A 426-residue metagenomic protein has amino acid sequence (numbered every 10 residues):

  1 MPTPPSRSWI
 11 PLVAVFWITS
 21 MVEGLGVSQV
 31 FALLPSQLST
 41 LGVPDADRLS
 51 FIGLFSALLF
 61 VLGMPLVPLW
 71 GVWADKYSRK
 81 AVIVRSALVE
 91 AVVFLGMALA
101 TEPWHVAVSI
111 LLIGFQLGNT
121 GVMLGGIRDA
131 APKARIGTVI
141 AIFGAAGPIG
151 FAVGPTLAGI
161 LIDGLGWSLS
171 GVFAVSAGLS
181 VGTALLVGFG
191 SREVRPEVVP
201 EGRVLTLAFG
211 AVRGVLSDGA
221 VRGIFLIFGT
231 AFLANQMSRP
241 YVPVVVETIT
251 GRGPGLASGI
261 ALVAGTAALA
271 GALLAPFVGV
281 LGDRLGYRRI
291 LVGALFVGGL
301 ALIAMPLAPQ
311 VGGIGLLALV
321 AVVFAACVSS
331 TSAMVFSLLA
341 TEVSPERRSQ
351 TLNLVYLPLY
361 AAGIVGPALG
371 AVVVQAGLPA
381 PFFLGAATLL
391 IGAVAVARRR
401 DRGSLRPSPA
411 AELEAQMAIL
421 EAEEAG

Functional and structural regions predicted by a protein language model:
M1-I10, E193-F225, E412-G426: Juxtamembrane intracellular "pre-TM" segments in multi-pass secondary transporters
A32-L49, Y241-S258: Short amphipathic helix-loop junctions that connect adjacent transmembrane helices in Major Facilitator Superfamily/SLC
L54-W70, G265-F277: Central cavity-lining transmembrane alpha-helices of secondary-active solute carriers, predominantly the Major
L66-S78, L274-Y287, V374: Helix-to-loop junctions at the C-terminal end of transmembrane segments in multipass secondary transporters
K76-S86, R284-L295: Cytoplasmic membrane-interface "Motif A"-like loop-to-helix N-cap segments of 12-TM Major Facilitator Superfamily
L88-T101, V297-Q310: C-terminal ends and interior cores of transmembrane alpha-helices in multi-pass membrane transporters/permeases
L111-G147: Cytoplasmic helix-loop-helix junction between adjacent transmembrane helices in 12-TM secondary transporters
N119-A131, S330-V343: Intracellular juxtamembrane helix-capping segments at the cytosolic ends of symmetry-related transmembrane helices
